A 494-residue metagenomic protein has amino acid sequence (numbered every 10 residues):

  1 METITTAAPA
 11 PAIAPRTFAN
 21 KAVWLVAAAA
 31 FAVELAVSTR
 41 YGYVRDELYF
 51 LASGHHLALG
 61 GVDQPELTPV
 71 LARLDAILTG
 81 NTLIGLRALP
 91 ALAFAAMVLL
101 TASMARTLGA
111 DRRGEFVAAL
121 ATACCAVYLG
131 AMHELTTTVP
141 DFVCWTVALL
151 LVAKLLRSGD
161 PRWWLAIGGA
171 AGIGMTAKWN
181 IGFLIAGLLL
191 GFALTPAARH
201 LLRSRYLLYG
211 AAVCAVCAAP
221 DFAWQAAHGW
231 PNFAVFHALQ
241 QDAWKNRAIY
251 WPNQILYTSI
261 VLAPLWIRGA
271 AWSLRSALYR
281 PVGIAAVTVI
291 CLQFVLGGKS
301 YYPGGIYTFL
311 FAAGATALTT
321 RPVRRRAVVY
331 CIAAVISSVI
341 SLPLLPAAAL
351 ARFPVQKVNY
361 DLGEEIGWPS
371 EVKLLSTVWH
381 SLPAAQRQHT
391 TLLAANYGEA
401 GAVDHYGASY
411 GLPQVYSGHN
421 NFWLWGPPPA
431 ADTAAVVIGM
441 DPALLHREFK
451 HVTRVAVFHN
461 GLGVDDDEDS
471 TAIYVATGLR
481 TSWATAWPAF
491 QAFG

Functional and structural regions predicted by a protein language model:
I4, N20-K21, T101-C124, V143: Transmembrane-helix signature of polytopic, membrane-embedded enzymes that assemble or transfer cell-envelope glycans
W24, A88-G109, V147: Transmembrane-helix motifs of polytopic, lipid-linked glycan transferases
A27, A118-A123, A171, M175: Short helix- or helix-capping micro-motifs that position conserved polar/aromatic residues at function-defining sites
A36-L51, G60-L74, G80-I84: Extracytoplasmic catalytic/substrate-binding loops of multi-pass membrane glycan-assembly enzymes
H133-P140: Short acidic/glycine- and proline-prone juxtamembrane loop motifs at membrane-interface regions of multi-pass membrane
A148-W163, I267-R275: Membrane-interface transmembrane helices that cradle and orient dolichyl/undecaprenyl
I185-Y279: Transmembrane-lumen/periplasm boundary regions of multi-pass, lipid-linked membrane glycan transferases
A327-Q388, G398-G401, H405-G411, G418-N420 (+1 more regions): Membrane-proximal, lumen/periplasm-facing interface regions of secretory-pathway glyco- and lipid-modifying enzymes
